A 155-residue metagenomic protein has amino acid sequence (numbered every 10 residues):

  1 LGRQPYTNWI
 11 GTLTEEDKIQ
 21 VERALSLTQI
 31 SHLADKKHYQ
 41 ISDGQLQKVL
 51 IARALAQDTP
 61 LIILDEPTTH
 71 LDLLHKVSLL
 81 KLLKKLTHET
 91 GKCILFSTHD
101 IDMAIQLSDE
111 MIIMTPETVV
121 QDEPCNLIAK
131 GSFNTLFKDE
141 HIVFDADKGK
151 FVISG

Functional and structural regions predicted by a protein language model:
E15-L33: Conserved ABC ATPase "signature" region
K37-I41: Conserved ABC ATPase signature
I51: Hydrophobic anchor residue at the start of the ABC signature
D58: Conserved catalytic motifs of ABC-family nucleotide-binding domains
I62-D65: Catalytic Walker B motif of ABC-type/P-loop ATPase nucleotide-binding domains
T98-H99: H-loop/switch region of ABC-family ATPase nucleotide-binding domains
F137-G155: ABC ATPase nucleotide-binding domains
